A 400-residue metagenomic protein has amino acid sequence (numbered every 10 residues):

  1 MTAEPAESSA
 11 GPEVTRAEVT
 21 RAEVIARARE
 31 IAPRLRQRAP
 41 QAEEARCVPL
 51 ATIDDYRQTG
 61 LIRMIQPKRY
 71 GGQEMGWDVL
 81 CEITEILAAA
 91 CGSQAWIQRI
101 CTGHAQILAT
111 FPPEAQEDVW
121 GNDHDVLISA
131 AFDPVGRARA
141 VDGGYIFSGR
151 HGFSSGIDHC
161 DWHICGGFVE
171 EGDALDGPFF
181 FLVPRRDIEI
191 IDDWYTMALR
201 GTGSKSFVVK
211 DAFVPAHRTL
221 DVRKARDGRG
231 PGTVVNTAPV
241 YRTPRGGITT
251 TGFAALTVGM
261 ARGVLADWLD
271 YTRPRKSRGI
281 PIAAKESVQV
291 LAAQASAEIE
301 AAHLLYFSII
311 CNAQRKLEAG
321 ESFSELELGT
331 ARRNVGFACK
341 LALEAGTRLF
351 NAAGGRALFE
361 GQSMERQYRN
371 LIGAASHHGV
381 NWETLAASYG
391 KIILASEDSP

Functional and structural regions predicted by a protein language model:
A10-E23: Compositionally biased, intrinsically disordered low-complexity segments enriched for polar/charged residues
R29, G259, A293-E300, R332 (+3 more regions): Generic structural signal for well-ordered, non-transmembrane alpha-helical segments in soluble/cytosolic regions
R36, P40-E43, A301-F337, F350-L358: C-terminal helix-coil-helix/basic helical segment that borders enzyme active sites and/or dimer interfaces and provides
V48-Q58, R63-C160: Glycine-rich flavin
R150-I188, D192-D193: DPxDG-like acidic metal-binding loop motif
A198, S204-I299: Glycine-rich beta->alpha junctions and the first turn(s) of the following alpha-helix
E344-N351, W382-T384: Short segments within alpha-helical structural elements
G355-P400: Glycine-rich phosphate/cofactor-binding loops in nucleotide/flavin-utilizing enzymes
